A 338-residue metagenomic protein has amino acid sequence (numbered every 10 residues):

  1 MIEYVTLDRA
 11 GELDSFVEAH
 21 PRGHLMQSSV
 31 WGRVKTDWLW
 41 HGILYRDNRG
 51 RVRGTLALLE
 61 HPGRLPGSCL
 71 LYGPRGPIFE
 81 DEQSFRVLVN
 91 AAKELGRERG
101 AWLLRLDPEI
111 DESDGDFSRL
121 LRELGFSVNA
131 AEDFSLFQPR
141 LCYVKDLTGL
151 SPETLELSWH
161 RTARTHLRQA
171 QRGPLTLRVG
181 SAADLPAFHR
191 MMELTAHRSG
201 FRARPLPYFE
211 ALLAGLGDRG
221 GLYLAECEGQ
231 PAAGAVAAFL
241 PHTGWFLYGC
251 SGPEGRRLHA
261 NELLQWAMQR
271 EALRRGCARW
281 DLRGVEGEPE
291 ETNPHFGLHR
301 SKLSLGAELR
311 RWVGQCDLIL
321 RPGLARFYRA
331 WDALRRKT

Functional and structural regions predicted by a protein language model:
I2-G67, P108-S113, L124-R257: A conserved beta-strand-loop-helix scaffold within acyl/acetyltransferase catalytic domains
T6, L59-E60, R122-S151, A278-T338: Active-site/acyl-donor-binding loops of N-acyltransferases
P74, R105-D107, L247, R283: A cross-family glycoside hydrolase active-site/sugar-binding cleft signature
P74-E80, R256: The substrate-binding groove and active-site-proximal loops of carbohydrate-active enzymes, especially glycoside
I78-F79, I110-D111, V285-P289: Short histidine/acidic/glycine/proline-rich micro-motifs that form metal- and phosphate-coordinating active-site loops
Q83-P139: Non-catalytic accessory segments adjacent to catalytic cores
R86-R97, E210-G215, R219-R326: Aromatic (often tryptophan-rich) hydrophobic motifs at membrane interfaces
